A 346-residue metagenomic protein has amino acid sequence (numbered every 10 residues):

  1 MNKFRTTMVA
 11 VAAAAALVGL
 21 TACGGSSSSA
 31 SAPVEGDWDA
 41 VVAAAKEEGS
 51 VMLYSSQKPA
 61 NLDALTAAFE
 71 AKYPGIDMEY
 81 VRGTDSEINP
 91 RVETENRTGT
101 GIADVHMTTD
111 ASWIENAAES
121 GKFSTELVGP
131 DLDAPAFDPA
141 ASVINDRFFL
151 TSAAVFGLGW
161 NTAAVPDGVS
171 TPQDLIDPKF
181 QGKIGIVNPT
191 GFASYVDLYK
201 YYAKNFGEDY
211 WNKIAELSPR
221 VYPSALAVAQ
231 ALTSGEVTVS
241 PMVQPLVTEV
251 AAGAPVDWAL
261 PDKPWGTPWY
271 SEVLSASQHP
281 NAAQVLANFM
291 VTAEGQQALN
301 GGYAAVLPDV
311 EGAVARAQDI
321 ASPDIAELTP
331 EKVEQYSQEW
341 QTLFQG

Functional and structural regions predicted by a protein language model:
V18-A22: C-terminal motif of bacterial Sec signal peptides marking the signal peptidase cleavage site
G24-S26: Bacterial signal peptide processing site
M52-T66, M78-N96, T100-E236: Extracytoplasmic ligand-binding site segments that recognize negatively charged/polar headgroups
S112-N116, V237-D257: A ligand-binding cleft/hinge motif common to bilobed small-molecule-binding domains
A153-A154, K213-A215, V221-Y222, A252-S277: Periplasmic-binding protein-like
G157-A164, Y199-K200, T267-A282, F289 (+1 more regions): A bilobed periplasmic-binding-protein/Venus flytrap-type ligand-binding module shared by bacterial periplasmic
F180-T190, F289-G312: Periplasmic-binding protein-like
A313-G346: Extracellular/periplasmic bilobal clamshell ligand-binding domains
